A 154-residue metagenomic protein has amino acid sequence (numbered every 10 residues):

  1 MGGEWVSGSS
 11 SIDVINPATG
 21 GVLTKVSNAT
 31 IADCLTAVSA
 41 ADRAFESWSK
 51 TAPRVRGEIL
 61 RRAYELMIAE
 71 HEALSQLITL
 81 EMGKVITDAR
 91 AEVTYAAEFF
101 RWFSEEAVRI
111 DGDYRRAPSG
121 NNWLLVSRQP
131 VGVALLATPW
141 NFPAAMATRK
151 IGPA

Functional and structural regions predicted by a protein language model:
M1, V6, E81, I110 (+1 more regions): Short glycine/serine/threonine-biased micro-segments
M1-T19: Hydrophobic face of amphipathic alpha-helices that form TPR/SEL1-like repeat modules and related alpha-solenoid
W5, V85, A134: Gly/Ser/Thr-rich beta-alpha loop segments that engage phosphate groups in nucleotides
G21-I110, N121: Glycine-rich loop-to-alpha-helix module at the N-terminal edge of alpha/beta enzyme cores
D113-A154: Conserved small-residue-rich beta-alpha loop and adjacent elements that most often cradle the phosphate/pyrophosphate
